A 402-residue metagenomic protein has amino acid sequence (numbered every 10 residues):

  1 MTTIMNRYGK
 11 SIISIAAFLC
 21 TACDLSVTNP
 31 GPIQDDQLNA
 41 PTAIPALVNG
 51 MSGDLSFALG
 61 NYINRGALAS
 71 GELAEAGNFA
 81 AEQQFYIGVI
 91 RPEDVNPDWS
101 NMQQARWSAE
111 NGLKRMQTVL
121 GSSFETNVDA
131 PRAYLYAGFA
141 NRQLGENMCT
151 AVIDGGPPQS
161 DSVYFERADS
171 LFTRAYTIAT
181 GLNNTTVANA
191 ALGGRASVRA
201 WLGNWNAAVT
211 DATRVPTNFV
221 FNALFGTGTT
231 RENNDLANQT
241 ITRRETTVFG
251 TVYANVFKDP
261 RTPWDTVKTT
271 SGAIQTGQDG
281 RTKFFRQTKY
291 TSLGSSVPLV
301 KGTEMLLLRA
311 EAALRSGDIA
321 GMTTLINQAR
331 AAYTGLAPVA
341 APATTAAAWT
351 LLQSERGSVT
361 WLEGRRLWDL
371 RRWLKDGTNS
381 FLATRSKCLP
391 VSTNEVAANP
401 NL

Functional and structural regions predicted by a protein language model:
C23-S70, K375-L402: Membrane-proximal, proline-rich intrinsically disordered regions
P45, A81-A151, P157-S160, R174-T185 (+2 more regions): Conserved, well-structured interaction surfaces
L68-E72, A76-E82, G203-L306, G335-L336 (+5 more regions): Hydrophobic-face positions in mid-chain alpha helices that act as interaction patches
A130, A137, L144, R195 (+3 more regions): Structural register within alpha-helical repeat arrays
Q143-I153, W201-W205, G317: Short coil/turn linking the two alpha-helices of tandem helical-hairpin repeats
